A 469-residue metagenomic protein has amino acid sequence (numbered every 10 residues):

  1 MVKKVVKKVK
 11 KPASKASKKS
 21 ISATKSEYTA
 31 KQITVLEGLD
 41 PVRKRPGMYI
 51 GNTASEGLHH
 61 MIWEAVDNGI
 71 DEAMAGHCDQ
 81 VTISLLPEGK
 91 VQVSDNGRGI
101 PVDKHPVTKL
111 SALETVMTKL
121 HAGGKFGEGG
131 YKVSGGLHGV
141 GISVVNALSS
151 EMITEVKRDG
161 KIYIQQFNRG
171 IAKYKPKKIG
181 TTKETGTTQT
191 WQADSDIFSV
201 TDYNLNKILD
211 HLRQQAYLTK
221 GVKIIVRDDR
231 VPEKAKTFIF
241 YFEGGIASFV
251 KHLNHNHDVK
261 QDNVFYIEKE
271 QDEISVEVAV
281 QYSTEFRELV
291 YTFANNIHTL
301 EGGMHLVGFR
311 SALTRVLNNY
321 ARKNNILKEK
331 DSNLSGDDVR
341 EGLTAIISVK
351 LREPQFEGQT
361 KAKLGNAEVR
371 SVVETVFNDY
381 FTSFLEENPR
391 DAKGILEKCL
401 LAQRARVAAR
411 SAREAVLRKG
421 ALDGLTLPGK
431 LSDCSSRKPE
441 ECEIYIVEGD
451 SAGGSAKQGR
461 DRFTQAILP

Functional and structural regions predicted by a protein language model:
V2-Q32, L39, W63, D71-A73 (+8 more regions): GHKL-family ATPase ATP-binding module
K44-W63: Conserved short strand/loop->alpha-helix "switch" segment adjacent to the catalytic nucleotide/phosphoryl-transfer site
G99-K104: A short glycine-centered beta->alpha linker in the GHKL/HATPase_c
H105-P106, L113: Short adenine-binding "F-helix/F-box" segment of the Bergerat
P106-T108, A392: Cap/lid segment of the alpha/beta-hydrolase catalytic domain
